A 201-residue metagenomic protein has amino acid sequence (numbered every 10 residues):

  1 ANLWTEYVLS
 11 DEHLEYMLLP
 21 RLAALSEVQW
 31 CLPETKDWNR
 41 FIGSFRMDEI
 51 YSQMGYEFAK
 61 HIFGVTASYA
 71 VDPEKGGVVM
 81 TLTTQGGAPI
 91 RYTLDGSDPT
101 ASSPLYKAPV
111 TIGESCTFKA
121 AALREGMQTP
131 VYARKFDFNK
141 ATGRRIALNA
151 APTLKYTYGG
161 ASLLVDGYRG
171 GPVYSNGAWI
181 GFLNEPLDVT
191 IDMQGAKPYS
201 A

Functional and structural regions predicted by a protein language model:
A1-K36, G43: Active-site core of glycosidic bond-cleaving carbohydrate-active enzymes
L9, Y16, G76, G86 (+2 more regions): A generic "functional-site adjacency" signal
H13, A23, G170-V173, D192: Intrinsically disordered, low-complexity regions enriched in Ser/Pro/Gly/Gln/His and often acidic
K36-V189: Short, compositionally stereotyped local motifs that mark structural "simplifiers"
N184-P186, Q194-A201: Extended extracellular/luminal ectodomain segments enriched in beta-structured repeat modules
